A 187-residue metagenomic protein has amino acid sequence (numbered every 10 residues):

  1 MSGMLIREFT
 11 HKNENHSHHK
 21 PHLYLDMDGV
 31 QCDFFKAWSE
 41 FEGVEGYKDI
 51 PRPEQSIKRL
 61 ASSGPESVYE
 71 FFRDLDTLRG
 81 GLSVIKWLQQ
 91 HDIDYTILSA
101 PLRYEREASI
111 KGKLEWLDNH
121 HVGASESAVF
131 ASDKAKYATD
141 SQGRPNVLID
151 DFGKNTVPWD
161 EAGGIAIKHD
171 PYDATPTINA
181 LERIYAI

Functional and structural regions predicted by a protein language model:
G3-E66, E161: Active-site neighborhood of HAD-like aspartate-dependent phosphohydrolases
C32-F34, E40, Y95-I97, Y104-A108 (+3 more regions): Short catalytic/ligand-binding loop motif for oxyanion handling, primarily in non-cytosolic enzymes, centered on
L75-D76, G81-K113, L117: Substrate-recognition element of Asp-dependent hydrolases with the DxDx(T/V) motif
H91-Y95, A124-S125, G164: A generic structural motif
K113-F130: Structural recognition of alpha->loop->beta junctions
A128-W159: Conserved Lys-Pro-Asp/Glu-containing loop-to-beta segment of HAD-superfamily phosphomonoesterases, centered on
V147-E182: Acidic, Mg2+-coordinating phosphoryl-transfer loop and its flanking beta/alpha structural elements, shared across
